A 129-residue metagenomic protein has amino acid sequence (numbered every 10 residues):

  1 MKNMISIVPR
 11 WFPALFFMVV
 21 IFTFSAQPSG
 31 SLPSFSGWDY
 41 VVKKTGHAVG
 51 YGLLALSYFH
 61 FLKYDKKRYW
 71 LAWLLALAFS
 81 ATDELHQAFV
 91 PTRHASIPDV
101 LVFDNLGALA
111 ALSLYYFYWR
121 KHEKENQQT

Functional and structural regions predicted by a protein language model:
M1-F59: "…centered on the first transmembrane helix and the immediately adjacent amphipathic helix/loop
K2-N3, E123-T129: Short, charged juxtamembrane terminal tails flanking transmembrane helices
V8-P9, Y64-W73, R93-I97: Membrane-helix interface segments
F16-S25, L71-A88: Small-polar-interrupted transmembrane alpha-helices in polytopic inner-membrane proteins
P33-S34, W38-Y40, T82-V102: Interfacial helix-loop-helix junctions of multi-pass membrane proteins
G50-D65, L106-W119: Membrane-interfacial alpha-helical segments at the cytosolic side of multi-pass membrane proteins
L62-K66, H86, V90, H94 (+1 more regions): Membrane-interfacial segments
